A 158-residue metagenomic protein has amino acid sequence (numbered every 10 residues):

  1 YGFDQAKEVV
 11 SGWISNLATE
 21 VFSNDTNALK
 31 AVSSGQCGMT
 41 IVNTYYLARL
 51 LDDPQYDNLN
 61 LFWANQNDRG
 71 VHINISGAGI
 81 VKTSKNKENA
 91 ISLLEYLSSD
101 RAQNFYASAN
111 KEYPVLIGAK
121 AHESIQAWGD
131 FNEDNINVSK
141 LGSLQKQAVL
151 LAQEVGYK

Functional and structural regions predicted by a protein language model:
Y1, I14-L17, Q36, L51-P54 (+4 more regions): Sec/Tat-exported extracytoplasmic proteins
Y1-W63: Ligand-binding pocket segment of bilobal, Venus flytrap-like solute-binding proteins
F3, V21-D25, T40, N86-A90 (+3 more regions): Solvent-exposed, acidic/flexible segments
V10-S11, L29, S33, I41 (+3 more regions): Non-transmembrane alpha-helical segments in soluble domains of secreted/periplasmic/extracellular proteins
Y45-A48, Q66-R69, K85, S99-D100: Solvent-exposed loop/turn segments at secondary-structure junctions within structured extracellular/periplasmic domains
L59-G77, S84-K85: Flexible, solvent-exposed loop/hinge segments that line or gate ligand/substrate-binding clefts
S76-I136: Mature extracytoplasmic/periplasmic domains
A121-K158: Extracellular/periplasmic bilobal clamshell ligand-binding domains
